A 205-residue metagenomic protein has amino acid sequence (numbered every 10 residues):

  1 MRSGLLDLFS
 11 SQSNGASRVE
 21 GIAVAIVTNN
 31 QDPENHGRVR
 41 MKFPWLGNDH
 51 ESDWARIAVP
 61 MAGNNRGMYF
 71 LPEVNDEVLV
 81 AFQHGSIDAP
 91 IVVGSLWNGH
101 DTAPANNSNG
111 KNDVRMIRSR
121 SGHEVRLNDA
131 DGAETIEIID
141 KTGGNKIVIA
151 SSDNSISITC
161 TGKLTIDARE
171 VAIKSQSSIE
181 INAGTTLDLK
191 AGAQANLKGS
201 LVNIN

Functional and structural regions predicted by a protein language model:
M1-N205: Amphipathic alpha-helical and helix-coil boundary elements used as assembly and membrane-proximal scaffolds
